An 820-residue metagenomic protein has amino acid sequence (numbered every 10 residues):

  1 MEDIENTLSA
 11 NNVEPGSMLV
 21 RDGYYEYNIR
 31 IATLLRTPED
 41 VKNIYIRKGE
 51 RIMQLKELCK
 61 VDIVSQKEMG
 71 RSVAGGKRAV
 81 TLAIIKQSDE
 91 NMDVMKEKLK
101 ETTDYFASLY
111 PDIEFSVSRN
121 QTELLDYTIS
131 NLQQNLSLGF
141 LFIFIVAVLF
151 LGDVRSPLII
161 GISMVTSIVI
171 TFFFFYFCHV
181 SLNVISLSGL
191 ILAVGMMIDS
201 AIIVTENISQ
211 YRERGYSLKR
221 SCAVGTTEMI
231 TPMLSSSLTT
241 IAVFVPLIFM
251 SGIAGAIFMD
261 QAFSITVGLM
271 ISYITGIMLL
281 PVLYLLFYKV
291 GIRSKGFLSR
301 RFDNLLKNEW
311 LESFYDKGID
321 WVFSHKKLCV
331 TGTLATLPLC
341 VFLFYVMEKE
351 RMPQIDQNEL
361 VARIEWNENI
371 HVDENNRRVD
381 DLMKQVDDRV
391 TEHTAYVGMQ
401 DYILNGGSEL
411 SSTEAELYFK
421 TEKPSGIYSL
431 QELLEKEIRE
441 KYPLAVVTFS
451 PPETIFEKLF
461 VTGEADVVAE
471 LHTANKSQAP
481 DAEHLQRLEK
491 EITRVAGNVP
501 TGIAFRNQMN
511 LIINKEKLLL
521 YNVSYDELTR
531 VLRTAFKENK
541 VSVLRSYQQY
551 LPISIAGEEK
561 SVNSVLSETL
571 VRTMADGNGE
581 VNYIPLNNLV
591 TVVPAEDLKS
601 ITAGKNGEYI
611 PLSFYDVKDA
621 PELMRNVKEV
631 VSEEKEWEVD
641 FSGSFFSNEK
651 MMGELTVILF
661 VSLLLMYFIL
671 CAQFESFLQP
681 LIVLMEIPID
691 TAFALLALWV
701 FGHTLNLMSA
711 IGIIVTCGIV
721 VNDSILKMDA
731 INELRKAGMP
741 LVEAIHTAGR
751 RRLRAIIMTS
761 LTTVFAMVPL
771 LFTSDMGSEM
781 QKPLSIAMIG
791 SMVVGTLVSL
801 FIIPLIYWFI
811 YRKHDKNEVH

Functional and structural regions predicted by a protein language model:
M1-I85, P480-F614: Beta-strand-rich non-transmembrane domains
M1-V13, L34, E374-G463, L519-R530 (+1 more regions): Solvent-exposed, membrane-proximal periplasmic/extracellular interface segments of envelope transport and secretion
E57-C59, V73-I145, P246, L623-V661 (+2 more regions): Juxtamembrane "pre-transmembrane" interface segments
I129, T205, Q210-L238, F258 (+1 more regions): Helix-loop junctions and hydrophobic alpha-helical segments within the transmembrane domains of large membrane
L141-L149, V154-S209, F668-R751, I757-T773 (+3 more regions): Hydrophobic transmembrane alpha-helices and their membrane-interface caps in long multi-pass transport proteins
Y176, I248-A256, L334-I370, V461-G463 (+1 more regions): Transmembrane helices with small-residue packing motifs
V194-I208, I230-F249, A256-F302, L417 (+4 more regions): Transmembrane alpha-helices and their membrane-interface boundaries in multi-pass membrane transporters and channels
K219, A223, I253, M278-L337 (+7 more regions): Interfacial helix-loop-helix hairpins and adjacent transmembrane helices of multi-pass alpha-helical membrane proteins
